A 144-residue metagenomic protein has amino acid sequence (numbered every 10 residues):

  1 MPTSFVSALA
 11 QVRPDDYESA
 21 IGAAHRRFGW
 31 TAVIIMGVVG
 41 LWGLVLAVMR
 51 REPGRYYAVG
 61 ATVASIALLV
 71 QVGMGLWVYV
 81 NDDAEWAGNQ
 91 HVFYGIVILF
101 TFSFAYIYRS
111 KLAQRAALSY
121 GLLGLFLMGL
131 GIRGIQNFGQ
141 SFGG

Functional and structural regions predicted by a protein language model:
M1-A24, S141-G144: Short, strongly hydrophobic alpha-helical membrane anchors
R27-I34, A84-V97: Structural signature of hydrophobic alpha-helical transmembrane segments
V33-M49: N-terminal signal-anchor/start-transfer transmembrane helix
M49-L68, N89-Q90: Loop-to-helix transition at the N-terminal end of transmembrane alpha-helices
Y56-A64, R115-G124: Cytoplasmic-side transmembrane-helix entry/capping segments in multi-pass membrane proteins
A64-V78: A generic, lipid-embedded transmembrane alpha helix
D83-W86, S103-Y120, Q136: Membrane-helix boundary connector in multi-pass membrane proteins
G129-G144: Juxtamembrane boundary at the C-terminal end of a transmembrane helix
